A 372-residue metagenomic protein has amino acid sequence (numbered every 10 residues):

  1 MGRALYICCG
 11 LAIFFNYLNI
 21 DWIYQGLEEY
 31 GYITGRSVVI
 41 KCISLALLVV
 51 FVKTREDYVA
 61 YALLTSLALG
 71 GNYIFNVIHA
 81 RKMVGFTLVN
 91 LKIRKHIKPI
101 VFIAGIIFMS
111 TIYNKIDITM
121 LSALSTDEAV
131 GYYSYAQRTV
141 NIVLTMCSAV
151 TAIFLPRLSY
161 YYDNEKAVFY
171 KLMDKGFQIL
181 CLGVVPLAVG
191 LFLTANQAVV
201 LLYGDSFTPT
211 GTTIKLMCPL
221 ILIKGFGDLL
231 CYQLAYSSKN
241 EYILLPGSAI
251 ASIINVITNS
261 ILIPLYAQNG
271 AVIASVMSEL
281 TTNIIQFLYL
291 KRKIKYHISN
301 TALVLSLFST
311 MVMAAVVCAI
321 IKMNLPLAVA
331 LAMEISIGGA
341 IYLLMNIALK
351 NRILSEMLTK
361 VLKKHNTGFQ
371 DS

Functional and structural regions predicted by a protein language model:
M1, C8, K171-G225, I253-P264 (+3 more regions): Alpha-helical transmembrane segments of multi-pass membrane transport and lipid-handling proteins
M1-F14, T54-Y61, L201-I214, M323-M333: Membrane-interface helix-capping segments at transmembrane helix termini in multi-pass transporters
C8-Q25, R36-S44, Y61-V77, I106 (+7 more regions): Short runs within selected transmembrane alpha-helices of multi-pass transporters and secretion channels
Y58, K95-I103, L121-N141, A167-L172 (+2 more regions): Interfacial/gating helices of multi-pass transporter permease domains
Y58-T65, G71-N114, T119, I153 (+3 more regions): Interhelical loop/hinge segments that connect adjacent transmembrane helices in multipass membrane
F102, D117-T119, G131-S148, G176-I179 (+3 more regions): Alpha-helical transmembrane segments of polytopic membrane transporters and translocases
V140-V184, C231-S237: Helix-loop junctions and terminal segments of transmembrane helices in multi-pass membrane transport/translocation
C318-S372: Membrane-proximal transmembrane or re-entrant/amphipathic helices at the cytosolic face
